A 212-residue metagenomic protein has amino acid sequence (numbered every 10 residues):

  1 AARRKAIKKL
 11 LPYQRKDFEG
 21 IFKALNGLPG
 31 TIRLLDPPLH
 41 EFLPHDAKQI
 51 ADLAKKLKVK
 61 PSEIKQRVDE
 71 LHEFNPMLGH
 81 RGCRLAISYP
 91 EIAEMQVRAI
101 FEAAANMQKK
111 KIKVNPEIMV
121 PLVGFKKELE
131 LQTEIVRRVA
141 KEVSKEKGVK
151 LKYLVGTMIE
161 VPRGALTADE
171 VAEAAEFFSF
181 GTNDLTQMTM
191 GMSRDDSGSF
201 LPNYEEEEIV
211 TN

Functional and structural regions predicted by a protein language model:
A1-N212: Conserved alpha/beta-domain cores
